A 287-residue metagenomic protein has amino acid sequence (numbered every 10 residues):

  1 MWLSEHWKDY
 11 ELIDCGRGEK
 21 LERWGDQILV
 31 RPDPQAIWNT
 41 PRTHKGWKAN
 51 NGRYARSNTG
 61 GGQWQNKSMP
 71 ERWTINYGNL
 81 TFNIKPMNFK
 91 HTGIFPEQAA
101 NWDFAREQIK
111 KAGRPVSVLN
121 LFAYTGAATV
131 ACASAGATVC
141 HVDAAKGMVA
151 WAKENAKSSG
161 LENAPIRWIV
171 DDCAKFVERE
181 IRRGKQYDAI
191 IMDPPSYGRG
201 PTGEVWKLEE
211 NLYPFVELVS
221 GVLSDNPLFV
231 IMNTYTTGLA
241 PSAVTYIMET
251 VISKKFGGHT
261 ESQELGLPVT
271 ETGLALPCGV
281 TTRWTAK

Functional and structural regions predicted by a protein language model:
H6-E22, L29-P96, D103: Non-catalytic substrate-recognition/targeting regions of SAM-dependent transferases
P96-R114: Conserved alpha-helix/loop element of class I SAM-dependent methyltransferases that forms part of the SAM/SAH-binding
G113-Y124: Conserved class I S-adenosyl-L-methionine
A123, D143-G147, N211: Short beta->alpha hinge that forms the Motif I/post-I loop of the SAM-binding pocket
T125-V139: Conserved SAM-binding loop of SAM-dependent methyltransferases across substrates and taxa, primarily the Class I
A145-I191: S-adenosyl-L-methionine
C173-K254: S-adenosylmethionine
P227-K287: C-terminal catalytic and target-recognition region of SAM-dependent MTase-like enzymes, primarily methyltransferases
